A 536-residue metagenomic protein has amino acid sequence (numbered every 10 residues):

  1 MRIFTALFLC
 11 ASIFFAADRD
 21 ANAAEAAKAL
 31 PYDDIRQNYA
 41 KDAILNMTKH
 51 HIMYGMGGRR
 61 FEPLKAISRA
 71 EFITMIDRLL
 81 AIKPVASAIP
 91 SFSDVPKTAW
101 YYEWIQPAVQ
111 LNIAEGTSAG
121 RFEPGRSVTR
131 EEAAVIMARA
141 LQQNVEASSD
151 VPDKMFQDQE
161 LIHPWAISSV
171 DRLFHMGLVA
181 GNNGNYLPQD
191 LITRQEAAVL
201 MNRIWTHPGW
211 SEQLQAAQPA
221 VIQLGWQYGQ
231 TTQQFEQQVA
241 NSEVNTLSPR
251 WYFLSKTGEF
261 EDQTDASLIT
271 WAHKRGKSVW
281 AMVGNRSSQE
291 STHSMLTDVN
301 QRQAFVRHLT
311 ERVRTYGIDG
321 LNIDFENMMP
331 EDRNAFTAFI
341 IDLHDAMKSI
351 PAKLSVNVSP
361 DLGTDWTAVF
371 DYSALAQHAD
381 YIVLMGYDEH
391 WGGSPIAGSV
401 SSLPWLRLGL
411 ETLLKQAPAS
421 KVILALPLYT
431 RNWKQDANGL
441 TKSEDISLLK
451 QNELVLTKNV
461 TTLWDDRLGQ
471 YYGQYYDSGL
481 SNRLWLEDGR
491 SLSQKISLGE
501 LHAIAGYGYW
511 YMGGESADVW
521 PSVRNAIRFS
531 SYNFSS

Functional and structural regions predicted by a protein language model:
R2-T5, A11-A43, K49-Q106, Q110-E131 (+8 more regions): Feature responds to low-complexity, polar/acidic, surface-exposed segments characteristic of secreted/exported proteins
A216-Q303, R307-H308: Glycan-recognition patch characteristic of GH18 chitinases/ENGases and related GlcNAc/peptidoglycan-binding proteins
G229-Q237, Q263-L268, A304-L309, G363-S373 (+3 more regions): Alpha-helical scaffolding within the catalytic cores of extracellular/periplasmic polymer-degrading hydrolases
L247, I323, I382, L424 (+2 more regions): Conserved, mostly hydrophobic/aromatic
K256-E259, Q263, R333-K458: Substrate-binding surface in catalytic domains of secreted glycosidases
V306-A335, V383-I396: Active-site groove signature of glycoside hydrolases
L428-K495, A526-S536: Glycan-binding loop/region signatures in secreted carbohydrate-active enzymes
K495, H502-S536: Acidic/aromatic/glycine-rich contiguous surface patches that form carbohydrate-binding/processing clefts and analogous
